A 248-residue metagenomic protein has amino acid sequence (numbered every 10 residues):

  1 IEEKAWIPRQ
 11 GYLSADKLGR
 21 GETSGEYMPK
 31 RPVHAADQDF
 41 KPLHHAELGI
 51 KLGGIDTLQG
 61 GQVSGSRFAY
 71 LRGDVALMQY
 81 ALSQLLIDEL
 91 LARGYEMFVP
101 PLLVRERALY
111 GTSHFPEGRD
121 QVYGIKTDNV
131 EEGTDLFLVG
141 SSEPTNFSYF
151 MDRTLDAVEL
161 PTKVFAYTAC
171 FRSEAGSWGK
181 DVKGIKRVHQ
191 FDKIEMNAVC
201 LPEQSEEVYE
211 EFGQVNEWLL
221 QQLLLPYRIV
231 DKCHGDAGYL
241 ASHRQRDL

Functional and structural regions predicted by a protein language model:
I1-R31: Coiled-coil termination/hinge junctions
T23-L248: TRNA-recognition modules of translation machinery and tRNA-sensing kinases, especially anticodon-binding
